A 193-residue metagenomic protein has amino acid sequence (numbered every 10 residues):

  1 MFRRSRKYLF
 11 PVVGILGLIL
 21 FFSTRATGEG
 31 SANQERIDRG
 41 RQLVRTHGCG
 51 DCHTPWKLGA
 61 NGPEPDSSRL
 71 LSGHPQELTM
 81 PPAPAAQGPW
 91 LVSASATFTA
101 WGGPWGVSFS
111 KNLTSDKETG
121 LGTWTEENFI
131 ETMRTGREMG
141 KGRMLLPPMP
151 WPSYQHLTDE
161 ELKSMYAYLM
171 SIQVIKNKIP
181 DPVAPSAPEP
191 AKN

Functional and structural regions predicted by a protein language model:
F2, G28-A32, T46, S171-I175: Secondary-structure boundary elements
F2-V13: Bacterial N-terminal signal peptides that target proteins for export
P11-F21: Bacterial N-terminal signal peptides
A26-R45, K57-P63, T119: Electrostatic cytochrome c docking/interface patches
G40, T46-W56, F129, M165 (+1 more regions): The canonical Cys-X-X-Cys-His
D51-P55, G142-L146, K176-V183: Surface-exposed patches in mature extracellular/periplasmic domains of secreted proteins
L58-E131, L145-T158, A187-N193: Gly/Gly-Pro-rich "capping" loops immediately C-terminal to redox-active cysteine motifs in periplasmic/lumenal
T123-M139, W151-P180: C-terminal capping alpha-helices of c-type cytochrome domains
